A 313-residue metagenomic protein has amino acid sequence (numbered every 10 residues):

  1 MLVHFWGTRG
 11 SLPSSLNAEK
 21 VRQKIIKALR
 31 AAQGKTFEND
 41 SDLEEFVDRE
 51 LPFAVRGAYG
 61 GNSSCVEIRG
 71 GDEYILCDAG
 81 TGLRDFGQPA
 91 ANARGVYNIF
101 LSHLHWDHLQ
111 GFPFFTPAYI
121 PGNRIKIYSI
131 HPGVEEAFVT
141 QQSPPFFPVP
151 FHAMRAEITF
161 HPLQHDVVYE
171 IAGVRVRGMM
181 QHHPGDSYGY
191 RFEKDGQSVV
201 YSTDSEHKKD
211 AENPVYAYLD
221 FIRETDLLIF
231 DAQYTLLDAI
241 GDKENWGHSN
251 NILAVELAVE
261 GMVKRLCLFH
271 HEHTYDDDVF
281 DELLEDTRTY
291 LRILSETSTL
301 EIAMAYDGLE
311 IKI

Functional and structural regions predicted by a protein language model:
M1-V200, K209, L219-D220, D277-I313: Binuclear metal-dependent hydrolase catalytic cores
C77, S102, Y201-T203, F230-A232 (+1 more regions): Active-site flanking residues adjacent to catalytic metal/cofactor-binding acidic residues
K209-E301: Cap/insert and terminal regions of metallo-dependent hydrolase folds
